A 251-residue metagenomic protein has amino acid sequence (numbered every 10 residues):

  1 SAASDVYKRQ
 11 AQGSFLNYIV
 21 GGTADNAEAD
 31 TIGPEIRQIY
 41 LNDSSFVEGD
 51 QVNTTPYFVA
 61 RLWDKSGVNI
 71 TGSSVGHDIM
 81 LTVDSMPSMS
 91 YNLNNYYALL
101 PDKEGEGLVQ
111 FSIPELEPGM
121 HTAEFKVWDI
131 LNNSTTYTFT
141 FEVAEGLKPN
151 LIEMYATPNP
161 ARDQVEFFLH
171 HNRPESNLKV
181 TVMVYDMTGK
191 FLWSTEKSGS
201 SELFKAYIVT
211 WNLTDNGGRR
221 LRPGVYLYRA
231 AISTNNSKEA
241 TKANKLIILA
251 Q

Functional and structural regions predicted by a protein language model:
A2-Y7: Short, small-residue-biased leader/transition segments that mark boundaries at the very start of proteins
R9-G13, N17, Q38-L41, V59-E145 (+2 more regions): Long, low-complexity serine/threonine/glycine- and acidic-rich segments characteristic of extracellular
G21-I39, A144-K148: Proline/serine/threonine-rich low-complexity linkers at boundaries of modular beta-sandwich domains
L116-P118, S198-S237: Short, surface-exposed loop/turn motifs with a glycine/proline- and acidic-biased composition
F139-T140, A144, F167, R219-Q251: C-terminal tail/sorting-segment detector
E142-T157, A161-D186, K197, I208-T210 (+1 more regions): Glycine-centered coil/turn sites that cap beta-strands in beta-rich domains
V180-L192, Y226-Y228: Short, glycine-anchored, charge-dense loop/turn motifs used at functional sites
